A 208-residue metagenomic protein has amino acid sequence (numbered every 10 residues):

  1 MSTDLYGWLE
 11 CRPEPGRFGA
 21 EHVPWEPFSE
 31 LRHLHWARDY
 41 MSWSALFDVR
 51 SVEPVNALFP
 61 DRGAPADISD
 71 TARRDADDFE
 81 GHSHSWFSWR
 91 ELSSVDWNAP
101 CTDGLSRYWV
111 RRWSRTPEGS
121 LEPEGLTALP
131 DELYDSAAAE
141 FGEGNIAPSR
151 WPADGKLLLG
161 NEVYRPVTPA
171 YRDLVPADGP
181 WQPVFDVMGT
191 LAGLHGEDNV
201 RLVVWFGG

Functional and structural regions predicted by a protein language model:
M1-G196, G207-G208: Acidic (Asp/Glu-rich) sequence patches and key acidic residues that form negatively charged surfaces used
D198-V203: C-terminal interaction-tip segments
